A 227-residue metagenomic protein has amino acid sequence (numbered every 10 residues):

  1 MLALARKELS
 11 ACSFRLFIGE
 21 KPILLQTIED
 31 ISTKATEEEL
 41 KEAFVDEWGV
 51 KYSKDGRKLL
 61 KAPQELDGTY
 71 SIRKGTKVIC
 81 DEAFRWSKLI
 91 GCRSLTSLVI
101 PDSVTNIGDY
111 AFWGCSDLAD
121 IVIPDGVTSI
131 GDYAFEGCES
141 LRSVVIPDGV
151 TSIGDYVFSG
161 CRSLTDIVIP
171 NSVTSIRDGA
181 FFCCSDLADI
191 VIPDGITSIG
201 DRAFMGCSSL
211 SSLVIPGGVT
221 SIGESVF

Functional and structural regions predicted by a protein language model:
C12-K51, R57-V78, W86-N106, S116-S129 (+4 more regions): Structural signature of tandem-repeat unit edges
E82, G108-W113, G131-A134, G154-V157 (+3 more regions): Consensus positions within tandem repeat domains that build extended binding/scaffold surfaces
